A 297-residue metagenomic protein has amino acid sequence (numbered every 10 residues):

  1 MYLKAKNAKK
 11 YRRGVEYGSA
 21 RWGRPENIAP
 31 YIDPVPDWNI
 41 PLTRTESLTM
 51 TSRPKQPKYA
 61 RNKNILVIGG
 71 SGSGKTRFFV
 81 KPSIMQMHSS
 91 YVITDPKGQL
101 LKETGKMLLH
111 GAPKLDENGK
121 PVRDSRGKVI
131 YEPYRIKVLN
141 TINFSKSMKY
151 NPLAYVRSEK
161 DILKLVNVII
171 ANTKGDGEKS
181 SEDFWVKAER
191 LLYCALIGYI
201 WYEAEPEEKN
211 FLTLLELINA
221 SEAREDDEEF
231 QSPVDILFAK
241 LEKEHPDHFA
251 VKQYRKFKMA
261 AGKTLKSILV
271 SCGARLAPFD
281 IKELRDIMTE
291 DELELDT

Functional and structural regions predicted by a protein language model:
M1-S73, R77-V80, K120, S145: Basic- and hydrophobic-enriched, low-structure N-terminal and domain-boundary segments that flank ATP-binding catalytic
L48, Q56-T297: P-loop NTPase motor domains
